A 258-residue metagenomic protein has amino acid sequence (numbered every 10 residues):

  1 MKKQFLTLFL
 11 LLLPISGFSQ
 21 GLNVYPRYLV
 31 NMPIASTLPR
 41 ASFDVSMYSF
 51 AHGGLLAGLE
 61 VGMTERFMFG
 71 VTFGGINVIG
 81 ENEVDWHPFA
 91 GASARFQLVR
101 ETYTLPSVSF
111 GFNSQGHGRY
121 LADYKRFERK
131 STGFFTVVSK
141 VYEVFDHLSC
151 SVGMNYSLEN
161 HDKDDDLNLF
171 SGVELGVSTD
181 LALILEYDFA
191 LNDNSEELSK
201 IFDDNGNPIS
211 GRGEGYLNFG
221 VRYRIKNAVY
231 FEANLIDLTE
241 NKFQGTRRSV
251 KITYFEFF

Functional and structural regions predicted by a protein language model:
G17-S46, L148: Outer-membrane beta-barrel biogenesis signature
P39, A51-A57, W86-A92, E128-F134 (+3 more regions): Residues that define the transmembrane beta-barrel architecture of outer-membrane proteins
M47-G53, F73-N77, L98, F112-G118 (+6 more regions): Transmembrane beta-strands of outer-membrane beta-barrel pores
G58, S93-Q97, V137-S139, F170-E174 (+2 more regions): Outer-membrane beta-barrel architecture
M63-E65, R95-T102, S139-V144, V177-T179 (+3 more regions): Outer-membrane beta-barrel proteins
R66-V71, E101-P106, F145-C150, T179-I184 (+1 more regions): Repeated loop/turn-to-beta-strand initiation elements of outer-membrane beta-barrel proteins
F73-D166, N205, I209-G211: Outer-membrane pore/translocation modules
A92-A94, F219-F231, D237, Q244-F258: Outer-membrane beta-barrel "beta-signal"
